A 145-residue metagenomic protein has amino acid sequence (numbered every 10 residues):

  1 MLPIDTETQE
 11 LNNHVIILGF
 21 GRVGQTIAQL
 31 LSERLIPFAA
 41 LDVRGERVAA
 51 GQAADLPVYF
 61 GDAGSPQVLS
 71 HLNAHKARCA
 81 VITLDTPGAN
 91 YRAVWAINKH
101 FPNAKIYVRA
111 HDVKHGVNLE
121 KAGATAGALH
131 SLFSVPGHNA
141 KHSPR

Functional and structural regions predicted by a protein language model:
M1-R145: Cytosolic regulatory regions of ion transport systems
